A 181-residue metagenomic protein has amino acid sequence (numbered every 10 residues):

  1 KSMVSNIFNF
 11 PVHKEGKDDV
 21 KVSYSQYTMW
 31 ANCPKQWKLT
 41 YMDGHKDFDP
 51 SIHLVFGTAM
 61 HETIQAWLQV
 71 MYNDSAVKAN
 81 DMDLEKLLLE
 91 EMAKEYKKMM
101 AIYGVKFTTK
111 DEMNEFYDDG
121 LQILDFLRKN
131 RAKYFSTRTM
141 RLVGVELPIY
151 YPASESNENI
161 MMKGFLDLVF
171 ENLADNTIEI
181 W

Functional and structural regions predicted by a protein language model:
K1-S2: Short, Lys/Arg-enriched N-terminal segments with co-localized hydrophobic residues within the first ~10-30 amino acids
I7-F10: Short hydrophobic short-linear motifs embedded in intrinsically disordered terminal tails or helical linkers
V12-G16: Short secondary-structure transition motifs
D19-P34, I160-V169: An acidic intrinsically disordered interaction segment
Y27-N73, Y117, L121, D125 (+1 more regions): Nuclease catalytic cores
F48-I52, F56, T108, E112 (+1 more regions): Conserved aromatic-histidine-acidic binding/catalytic patches
T63-V145: A non-catalytic, helix-rich entry segment at domain boundaries
T139, V143-W181: Non-catalytic protein-protein interaction segments used by genome-maintenance enzymes to assemble and couple activities
